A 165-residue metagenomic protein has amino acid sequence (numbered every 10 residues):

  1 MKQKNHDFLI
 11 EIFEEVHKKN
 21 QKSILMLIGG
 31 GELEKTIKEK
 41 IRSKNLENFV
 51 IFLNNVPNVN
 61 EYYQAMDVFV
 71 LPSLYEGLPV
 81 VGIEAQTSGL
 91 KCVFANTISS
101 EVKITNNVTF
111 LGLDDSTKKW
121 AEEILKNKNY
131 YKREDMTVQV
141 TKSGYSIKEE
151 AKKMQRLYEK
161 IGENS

Functional and structural regions predicted by a protein language model:
H6-F52, E163-S165: A conserved nucleotide-sugar
N55, L74: Aromatic "clamp/platform" in nucleotide-sugar-dependent glycosyltransferases that forms part of the donor/acceptor
M66: An anion/phosphate-binding loop that grips the pyrophosphate of nucleotide cofactors and donors
F69-V70: A short hydrophobic beta-strand element within the catalytic core of glycosyltransferases that build diverse glycans
P79-G82: Short glycine/serine-rich donor-binding loops of glycosyltransferases
K91-A95: Short hydrophobic beta-strand element within catalytic cores of glycosyltransferases and related nucleotide-activated
E101-K132: Change "using UDP/GDP/dTDP sugars" to "using nucleotide sugars
Y131-S165: A charged, aromatic-enriched C-terminal amphipathic alpha-helix characteristic of glycosyltransferases across folds
